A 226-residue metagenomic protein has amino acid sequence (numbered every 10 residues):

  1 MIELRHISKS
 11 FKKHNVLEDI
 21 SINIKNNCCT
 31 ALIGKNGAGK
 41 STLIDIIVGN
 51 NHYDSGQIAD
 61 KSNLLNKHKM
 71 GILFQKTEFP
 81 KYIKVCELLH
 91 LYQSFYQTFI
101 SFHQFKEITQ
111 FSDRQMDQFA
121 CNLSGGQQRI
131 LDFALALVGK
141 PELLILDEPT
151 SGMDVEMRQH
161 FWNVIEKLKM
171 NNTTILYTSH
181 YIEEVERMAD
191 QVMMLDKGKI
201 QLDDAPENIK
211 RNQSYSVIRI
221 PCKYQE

Functional and structural regions predicted by a protein language model:
I2, L17-D19, K67: Conserved structural motif at the start of ABC-family nucleotide-binding domains
I33-K35: The feature captures the beta-strand-to-loop junction immediately N-terminal to the Walker
G49-H68: Conserved ABC transporter NBD signature motif
F119-L123: Conserved ABC ATPase signature
F133: Hydrophobic anchor residue at the start of the ABC signature
L144-E148: Catalytic Walker B motif of ABC-type/P-loop ATPase nucleotide-binding domains
W162-E226: ABC transporter nucleotide-binding domain
